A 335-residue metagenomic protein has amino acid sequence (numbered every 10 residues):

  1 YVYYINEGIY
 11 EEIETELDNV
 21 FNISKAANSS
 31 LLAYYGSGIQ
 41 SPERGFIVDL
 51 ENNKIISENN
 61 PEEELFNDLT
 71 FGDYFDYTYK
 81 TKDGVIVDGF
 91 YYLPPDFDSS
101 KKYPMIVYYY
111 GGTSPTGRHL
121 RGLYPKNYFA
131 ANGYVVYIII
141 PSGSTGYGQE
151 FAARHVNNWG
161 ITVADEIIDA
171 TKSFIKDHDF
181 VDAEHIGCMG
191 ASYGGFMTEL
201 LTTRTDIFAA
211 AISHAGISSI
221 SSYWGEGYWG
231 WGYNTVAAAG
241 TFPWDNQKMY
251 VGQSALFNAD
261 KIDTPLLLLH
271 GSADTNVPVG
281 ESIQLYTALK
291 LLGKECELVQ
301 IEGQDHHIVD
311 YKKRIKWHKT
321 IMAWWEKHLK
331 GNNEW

Functional and structural regions predicted by a protein language model:
Y1, A33-I39, D49, T81: Beta-strand C-termini and the immediately following turn/loop, strongest in propeller blades
V2-Y4, I47-D49, Y91, Y128 (+1 more regions): Conserved blade-register residue in beta-propeller folds
Y3-F21, L50-D73, T81: Multi-bladed beta-propeller domains
G8, E43-G45: Repetitive beta-architecture junctions, highlighting loop-to-beta-strand starts across blade-like repeats
L17-Y35, E64-D76, P125-N127, N258: Conserved beta-propeller blade repeats
E43, V87, A209-A211: Structural detector for hydrophobic anchor residues on beta-strands
N60-H185, M189-A191, G225-Y233: Cap/lid segment of the alpha/beta-hydrolase catalytic domain
I138-W335: Active-site-proximal cap/loop segments of hydrolase catalytic domains
